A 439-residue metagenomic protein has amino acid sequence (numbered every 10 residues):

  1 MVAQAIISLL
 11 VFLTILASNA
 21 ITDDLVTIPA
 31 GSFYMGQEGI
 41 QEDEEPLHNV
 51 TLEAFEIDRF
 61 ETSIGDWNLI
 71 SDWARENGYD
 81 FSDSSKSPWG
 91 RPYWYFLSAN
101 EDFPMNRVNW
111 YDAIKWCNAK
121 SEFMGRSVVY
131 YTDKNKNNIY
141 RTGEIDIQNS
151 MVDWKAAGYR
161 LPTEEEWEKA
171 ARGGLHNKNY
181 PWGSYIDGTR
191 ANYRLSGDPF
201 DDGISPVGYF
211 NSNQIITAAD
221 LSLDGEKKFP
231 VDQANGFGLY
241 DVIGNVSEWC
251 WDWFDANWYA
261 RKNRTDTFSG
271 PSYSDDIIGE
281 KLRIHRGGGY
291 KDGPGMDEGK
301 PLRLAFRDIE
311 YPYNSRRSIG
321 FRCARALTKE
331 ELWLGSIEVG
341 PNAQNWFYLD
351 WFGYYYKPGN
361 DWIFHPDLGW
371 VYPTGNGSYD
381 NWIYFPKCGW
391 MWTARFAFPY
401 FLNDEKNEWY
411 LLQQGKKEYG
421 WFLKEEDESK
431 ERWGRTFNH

Functional and structural regions predicted by a protein language model:
M1-I7: Bacterial N-terminal signal peptides that target proteins for export
I7-I15: Bacterial N-terminal signal peptides
N19-D23, A326-V339: Low-complexity, Pro/Thr/Ser/Gly/Ala-rich linker/spacer regions in secreted, extracellular modular proteins
I21-P29, A156-Y159: GGW-centered surface loops in extracellular recognition modules
Q37, T51-G197, D252-D255, Y259 (+1 more regions): Active-site microenvironments of metalloenzymes and redox enzymes
I40-V50, H176, I186, G203 (+1 more regions): Surface-exposed recognition segments
D146-W154, N177, S196-I243, D308: Short, well-ordered junction/capping motifs at the entry into regular secondary structure
E331-H439: Repetitive, compositionally biased segments used for assembly/scaffolding
